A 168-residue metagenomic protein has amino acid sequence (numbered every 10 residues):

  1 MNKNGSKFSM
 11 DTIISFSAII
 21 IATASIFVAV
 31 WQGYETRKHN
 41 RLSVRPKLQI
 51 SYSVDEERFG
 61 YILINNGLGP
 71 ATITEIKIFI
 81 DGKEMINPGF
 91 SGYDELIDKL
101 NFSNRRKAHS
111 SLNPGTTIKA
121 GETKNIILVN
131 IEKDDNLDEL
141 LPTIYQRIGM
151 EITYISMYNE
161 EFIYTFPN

Functional and structural regions predicted by a protein language model:
M1-N2, I14: Amphipathic, hydrophobic N-terminal targeting peptides for secretion and organelle import
N2-G5, S9, W31-N168: Amphipathic alpha-helical "stem/stalk" segments
F8-F16: Membrane interfacial helix-start segments of signal peptides and signal-anchor transmembrane helices
S15-A29: Hydrophobic membrane-insertion alpha-helices, especially the h-region of bacterial N-terminal signal peptides
